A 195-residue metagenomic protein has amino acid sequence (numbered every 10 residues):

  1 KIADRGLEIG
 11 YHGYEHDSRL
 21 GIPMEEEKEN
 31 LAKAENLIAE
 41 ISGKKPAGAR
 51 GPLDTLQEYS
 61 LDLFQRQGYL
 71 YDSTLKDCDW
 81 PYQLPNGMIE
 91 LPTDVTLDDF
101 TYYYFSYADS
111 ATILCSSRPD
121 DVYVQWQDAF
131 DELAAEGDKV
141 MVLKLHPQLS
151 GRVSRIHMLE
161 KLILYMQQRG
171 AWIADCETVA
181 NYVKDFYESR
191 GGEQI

Functional and structural regions predicted by a protein language model:
K1-G48, L53-T96, V122-L143, G151-I195: Catalytic alpha-helical scaffold of carbohydrate-active enzymes acting on polysaccharides/glycoconjugates
D98-A134: Aromatic-anchored helix/helix-loop segment that forms the rim or "lid" of small-molecule/cofactor binding pockets
H146: Acidic/histidine-rich, metal-coordinating catalytic segments
